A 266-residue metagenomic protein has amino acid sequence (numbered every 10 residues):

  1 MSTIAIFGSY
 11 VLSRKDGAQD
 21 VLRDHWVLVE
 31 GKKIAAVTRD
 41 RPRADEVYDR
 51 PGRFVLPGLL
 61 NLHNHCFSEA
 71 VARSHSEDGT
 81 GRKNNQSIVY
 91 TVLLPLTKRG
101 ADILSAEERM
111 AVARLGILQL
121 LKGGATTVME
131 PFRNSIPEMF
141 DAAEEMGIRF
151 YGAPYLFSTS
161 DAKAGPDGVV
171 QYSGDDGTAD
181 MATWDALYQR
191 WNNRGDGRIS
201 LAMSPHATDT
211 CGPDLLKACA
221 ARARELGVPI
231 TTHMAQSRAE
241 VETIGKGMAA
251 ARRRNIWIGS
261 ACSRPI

Functional and structural regions predicted by a protein language model:
M1-P42, R53-V55: N-terminal metal-binding scaffold of metallo-dependent hydrolase/deaminase domains
I4-G8, P42-V92, E107, R114 (+1 more regions): Replace "His-x-His-based motif
S9, V27, K32, G52 (+5 more regions): Divalent metal-coordination and catalytic microenvironments
V11, P131-I136, T208-C211: Short beta->alpha connector loops
T38-D45, D141-A143: Short loop/helix-cap segments at secondary-structure boundaries that form the rim of catalytic
N64-C66, R133, Q236: Short, glycine/acidic-enriched loop or turn micro-motifs at the edges of active sites
P95-I136: Hydrophobic alpha-helical hairpins/lids featuring a short glycine-rich hinge
D141-I266: Metal-coordinating catalytic core of metallo-dependent amide/deamination hydrolases
